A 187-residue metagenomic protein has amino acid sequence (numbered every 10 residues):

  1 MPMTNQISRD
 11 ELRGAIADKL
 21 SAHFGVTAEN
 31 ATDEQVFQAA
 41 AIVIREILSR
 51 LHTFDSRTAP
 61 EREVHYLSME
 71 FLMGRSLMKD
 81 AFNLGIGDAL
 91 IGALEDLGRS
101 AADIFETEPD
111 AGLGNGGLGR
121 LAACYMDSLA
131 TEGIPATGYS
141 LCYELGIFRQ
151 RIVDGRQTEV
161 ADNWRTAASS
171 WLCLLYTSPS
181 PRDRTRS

Functional and structural regions predicted by a protein language model:
P2-R57, E63-L67, L77-A81: Extended, charge-enriched "interface" segments that sit outside catalytic cores
H52, H65-M73, K79-E95, L118 (+1 more regions): Extended catalytic core of nucleotide-activated donor transferases of GT-like folds
M73-R75, R120, Y143-R149: Flexible loop/turn segments at secondary-structure boundaries
D80-G85, Y143, Q150-V160: Short secondary-structure boundary/capping segments
I91-D110: Residues forming anionic-ligand binding surfaces in small-molecule and nucleic-acid pockets of primarily soluble enzymes
M126-R149: Glycine-rich phosphate/pyrophosphate-binding loops and their adjacent beta-strand/loop elements at enzyme active sites
Q157-L172: Acidic, His- and aromatic-enriched active-site or binding-groove loops in soluble protein domains that engage sugars
Y176-T185: Conserved small/polar residues in nucleotide/adenosyl-binding loops
